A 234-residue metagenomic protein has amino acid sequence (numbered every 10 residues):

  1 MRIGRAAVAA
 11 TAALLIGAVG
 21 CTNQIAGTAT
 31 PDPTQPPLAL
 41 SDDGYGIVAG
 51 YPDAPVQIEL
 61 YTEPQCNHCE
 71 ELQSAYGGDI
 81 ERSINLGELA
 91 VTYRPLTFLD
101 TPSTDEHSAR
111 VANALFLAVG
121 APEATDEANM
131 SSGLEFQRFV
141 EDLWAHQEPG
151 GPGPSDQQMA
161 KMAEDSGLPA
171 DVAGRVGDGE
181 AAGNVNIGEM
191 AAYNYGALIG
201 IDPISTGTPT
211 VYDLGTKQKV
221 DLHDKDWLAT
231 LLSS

Functional and structural regions predicted by a protein language model:
R2-S103, G188-A192, G196-G200, L228-S234: Extracytoplasmic thiol/disulfide redox context detector
Q24-I25, A160-S234: C-terminal cap of thioredoxin/glutaredoxin-like
P55, V111, G207-T208: A structure-centric signal for secondary-structure junctions around beta-strands
Y61-E63, R94-T97, D142-W144, D213-G215 (+1 more regions): Active-site-proximal beta-strand/loop segments in catalytic clefts of secreted hydrolases
E70-P152: Structural alpha/beta surface segment adjacent to cysteine/selenocysteine redox centers across thiol/disulfide enzymes
G77, F136, D156, P169-A170 (+1 more regions): Alpha-helix initiation and N-capping motif
E148-D165: Charged/polar, low-hydrophobicity segments characteristic of intrinsically disordered regions and flexible loops
